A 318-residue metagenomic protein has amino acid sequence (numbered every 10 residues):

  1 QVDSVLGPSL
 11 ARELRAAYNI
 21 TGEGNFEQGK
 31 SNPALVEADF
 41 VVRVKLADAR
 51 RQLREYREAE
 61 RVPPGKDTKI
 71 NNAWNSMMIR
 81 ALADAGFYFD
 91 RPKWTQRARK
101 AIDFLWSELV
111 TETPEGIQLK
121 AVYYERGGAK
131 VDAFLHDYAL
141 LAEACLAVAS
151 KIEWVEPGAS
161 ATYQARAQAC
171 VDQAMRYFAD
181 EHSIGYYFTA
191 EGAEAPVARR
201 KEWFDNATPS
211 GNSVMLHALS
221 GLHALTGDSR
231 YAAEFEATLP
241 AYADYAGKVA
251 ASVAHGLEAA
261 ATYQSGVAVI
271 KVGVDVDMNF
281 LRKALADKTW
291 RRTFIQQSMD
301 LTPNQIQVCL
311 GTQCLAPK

Functional and structural regions predicted by a protein language model:
Q1-K318: Glycan-recognition and catalytic cores of secretory/periplasmic carbohydrate-active enzymes
